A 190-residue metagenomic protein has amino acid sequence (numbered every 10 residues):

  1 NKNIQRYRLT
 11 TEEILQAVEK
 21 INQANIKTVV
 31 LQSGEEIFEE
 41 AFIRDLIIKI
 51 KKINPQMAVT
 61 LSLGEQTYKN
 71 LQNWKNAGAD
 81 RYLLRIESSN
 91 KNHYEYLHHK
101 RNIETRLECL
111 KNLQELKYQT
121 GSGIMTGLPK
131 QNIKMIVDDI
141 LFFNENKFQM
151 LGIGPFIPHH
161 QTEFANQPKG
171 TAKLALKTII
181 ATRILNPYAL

Functional and structural regions predicted by a protein language model:
K2-E13, I21-A41, K51-L110, Q119-T126 (+1 more regions): Core AdoMet radical
V29-L31, R81, E104-E163, L176-L190: Conserved C-terminal portion of the radical SAM core fold that forms the substrate/S-adenosylmethionine-binding
E40-R44, L71, I133-V137: Conserved strand-to-helix beginnings and helix N-cap segments that scaffold or border functional pockets
L46-I53, L113, T182: Hydrophobic positions in alpha-helices of CheY-like receiver
Q72, E95, N132-K134, T162-P168: Short, well-ordered secondary-structure micro-motifs
